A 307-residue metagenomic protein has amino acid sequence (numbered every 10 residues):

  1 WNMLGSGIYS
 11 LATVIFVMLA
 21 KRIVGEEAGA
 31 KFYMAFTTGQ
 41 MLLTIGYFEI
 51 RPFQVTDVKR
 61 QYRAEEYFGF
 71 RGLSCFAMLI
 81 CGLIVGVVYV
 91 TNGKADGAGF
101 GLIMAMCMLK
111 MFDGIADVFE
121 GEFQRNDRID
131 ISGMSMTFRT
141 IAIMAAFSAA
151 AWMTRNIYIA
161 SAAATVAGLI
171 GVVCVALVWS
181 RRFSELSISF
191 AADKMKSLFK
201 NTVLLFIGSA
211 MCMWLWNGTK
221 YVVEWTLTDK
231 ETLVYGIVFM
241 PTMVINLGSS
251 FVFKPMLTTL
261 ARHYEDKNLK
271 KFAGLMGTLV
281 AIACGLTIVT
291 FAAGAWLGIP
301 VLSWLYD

Functional and structural regions predicted by a protein language model:
W1-F48, L79, M144, V203-D229 (+1 more regions): Signature of the first transmembrane helix
W1-Y9, A35, M41-V90, G97 (+2 more regions): Membrane-water interface segments that mark the loop-to-transmembrane alpha-helix transition
V24-K31, V88-M106, D229-K230, A295-D307: Interfacial segments at transmembrane-helix termini and the short loops linking adjacent helices
L43-Y62, R125, V238, M243-K267: Helix-loop junctions and terminal segments of transmembrane helices in multi-pass membrane transport/translocation
R51-Q54, V118-R125, I129, A149-M153 (+1 more regions): C-terminal transmembrane helix end/exit motif
P52-R63, M111-M136, Y158, E265: Membrane-interface junctions at transmembrane-helix termini in multi-pass inner-membrane proteins
D96-C107, G133-R182, N201, F239: Hydrophobic alpha-helical transmembrane segments
D130, M134, I157-I159, C174-N217 (+1 more regions): Interhelical loop/hinge segments that connect adjacent transmembrane helices in multipass membrane
